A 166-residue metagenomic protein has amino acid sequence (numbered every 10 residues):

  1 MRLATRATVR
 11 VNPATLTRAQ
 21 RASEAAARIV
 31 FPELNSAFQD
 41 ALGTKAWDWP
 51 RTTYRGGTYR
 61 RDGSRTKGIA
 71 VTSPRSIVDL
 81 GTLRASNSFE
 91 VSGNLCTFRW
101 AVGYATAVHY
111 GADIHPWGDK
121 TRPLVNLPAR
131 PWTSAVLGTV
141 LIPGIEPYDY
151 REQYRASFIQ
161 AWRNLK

Functional and structural regions predicted by a protein language model:
M1-K166: Short, Lys/Arg-rich flexible segments
